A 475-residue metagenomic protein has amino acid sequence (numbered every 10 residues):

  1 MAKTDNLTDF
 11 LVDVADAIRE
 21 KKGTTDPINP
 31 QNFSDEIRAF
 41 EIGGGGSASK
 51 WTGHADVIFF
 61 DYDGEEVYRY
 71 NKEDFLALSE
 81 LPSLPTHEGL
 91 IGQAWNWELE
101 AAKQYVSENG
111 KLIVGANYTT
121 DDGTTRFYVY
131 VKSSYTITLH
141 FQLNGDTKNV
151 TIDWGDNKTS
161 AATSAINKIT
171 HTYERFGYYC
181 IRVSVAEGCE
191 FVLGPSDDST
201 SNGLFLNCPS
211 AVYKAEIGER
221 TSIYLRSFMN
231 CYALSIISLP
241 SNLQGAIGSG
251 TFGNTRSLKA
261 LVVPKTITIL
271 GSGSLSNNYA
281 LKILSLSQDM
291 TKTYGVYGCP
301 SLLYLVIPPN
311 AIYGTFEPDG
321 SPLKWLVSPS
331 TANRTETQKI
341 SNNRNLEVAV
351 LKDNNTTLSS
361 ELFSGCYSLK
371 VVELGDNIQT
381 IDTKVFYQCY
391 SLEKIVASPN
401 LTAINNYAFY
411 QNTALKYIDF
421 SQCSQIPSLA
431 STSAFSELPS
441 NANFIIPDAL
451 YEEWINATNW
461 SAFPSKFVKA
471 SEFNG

Functional and structural regions predicted by a protein language model:
M1-T52, E65, D198-P209, Y213-E216: Short, low-complexity N-terminal tether/leader segments at secretion or assembly junctions of large, surface-exposed
T25-R38, L99-T119, F176-Y179, W460-F463: Extracellular interaction modules
A48-D61, P85, A102-G123, P318 (+1 more regions): Conserved "repeat-terminator" motif of extracellular CCP/Sushi domains
Y62-D74, A101-Q104, Y128, I181-S222 (+11 more regions): Structural signature of tandem-repeat unit edges
A77-V106, C189-V192: Surface-exposed interfaces of beta-sheet-rich extracellular modules
S133-L139, K148, G155, R175-Y179 (+1 more regions): Short tyrosine-centred short linear motifs in exposed loops/low-complexity segments
S164-R175, Y179-I181: Residue-level recognition of secondary-structure-to-loop junctions
L225-S227, G248-T251, G271-S274, Y294-G295 (+6 more regions): Consensus positions within tandem repeat domains that build extended binding/scaffold surfaces
